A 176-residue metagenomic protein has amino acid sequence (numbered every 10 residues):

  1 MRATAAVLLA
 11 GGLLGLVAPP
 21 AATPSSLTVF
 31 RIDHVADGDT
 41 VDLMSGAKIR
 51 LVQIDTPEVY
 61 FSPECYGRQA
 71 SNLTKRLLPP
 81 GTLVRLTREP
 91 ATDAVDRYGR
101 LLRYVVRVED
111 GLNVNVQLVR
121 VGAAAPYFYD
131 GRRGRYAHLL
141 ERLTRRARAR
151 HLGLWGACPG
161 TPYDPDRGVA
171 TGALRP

Functional and structural regions predicted by a protein language model:
R2-L8, L13-P176: Small beta-barrel nucleic-acid-binding modules, primarily SNase/OB-fold domains and secondarily Tudor-like barrels
